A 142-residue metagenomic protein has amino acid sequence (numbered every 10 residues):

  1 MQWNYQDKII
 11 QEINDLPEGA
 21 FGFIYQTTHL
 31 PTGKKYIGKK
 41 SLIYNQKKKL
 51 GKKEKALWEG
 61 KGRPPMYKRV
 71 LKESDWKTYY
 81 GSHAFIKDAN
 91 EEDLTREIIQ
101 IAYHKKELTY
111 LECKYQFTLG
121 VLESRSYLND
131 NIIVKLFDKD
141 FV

Functional and structural regions predicted by a protein language model:
M1-V142: Structure-specific nucleic-acid interaction/processing domains
